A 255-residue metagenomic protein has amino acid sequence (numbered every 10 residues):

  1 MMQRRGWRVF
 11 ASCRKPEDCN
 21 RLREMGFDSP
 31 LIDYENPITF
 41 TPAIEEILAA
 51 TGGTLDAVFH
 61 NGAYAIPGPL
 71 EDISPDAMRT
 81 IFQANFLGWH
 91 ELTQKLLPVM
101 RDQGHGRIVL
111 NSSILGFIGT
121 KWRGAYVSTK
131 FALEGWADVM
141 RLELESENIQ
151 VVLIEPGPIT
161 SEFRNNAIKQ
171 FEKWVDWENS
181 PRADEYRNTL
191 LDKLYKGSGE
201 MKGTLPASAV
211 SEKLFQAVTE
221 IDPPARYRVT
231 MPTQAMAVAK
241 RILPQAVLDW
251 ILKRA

Functional and structural regions predicted by a protein language model:
M1-F10: Canonical Rossmann dinucleotide-binding motif of NAD(H)/NADP(H)-dependent dehydrogenases/reductases, specifically
E24-I38: Rossmann-fold cofactor-recognition segment
P69-L70, A77-R79: Substrate-binding pocket helix/loop in short-chain dehydrogenase/reductase
T93, T129-A132: Active-site helix of classical SDR
T93-Q94, D138: A short, exposed helix-loop element centered on a Lys and neighboring polar residues
S113: Residue(s) in the substrate-gating loop at a strand-loop-helix junction that position the organic substrate next
S146-S198: C-terminal beta-strand-loop-alpha-helix "lid" module of Rossmann-like NAD(P)-dependent dehydrogenases
